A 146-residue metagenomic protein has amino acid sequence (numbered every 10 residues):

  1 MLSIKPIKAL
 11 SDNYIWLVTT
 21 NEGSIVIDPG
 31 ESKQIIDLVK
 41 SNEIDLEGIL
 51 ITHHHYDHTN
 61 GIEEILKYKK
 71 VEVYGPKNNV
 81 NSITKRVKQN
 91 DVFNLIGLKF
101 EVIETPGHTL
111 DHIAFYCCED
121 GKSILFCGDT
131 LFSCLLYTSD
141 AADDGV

Functional and structural regions predicted by a protein language model:
M1-N42, A114-G128: Conserved beta-strand hairpin/beta-sheet module of binuclear metal-dependent hydrolase folds, prominently
I7, V18, Q89-G97: Short acidic-hydrophobic surface loop/beta-edge motif
I27, E47-H54, Y74-K77, T105-G107 (+1 more regions): Active-site neighborhood of phospho(di)ester-bond hydrolases with catalytic His/Asp-centered motifs
K33-G75: Active-site metal-binding motif and surrounding structural segment of the metallo-beta-lactamase
K33-Q34, H54-N60, V80-I83, L110-H112 (+1 more regions): Active-site environment of divalent metal-dependent phosphoester hydrolases
Y74-K85, D91: Glycine/small-residue-rich loop that forms an oxyanion/phosphate-binding "nest" at active or ligand-binding sites
Y137-V146: Single conserved hydrophobic/aromatic residue that forms the stacking wall/gate of nucleotide- or nucleobase-binding
